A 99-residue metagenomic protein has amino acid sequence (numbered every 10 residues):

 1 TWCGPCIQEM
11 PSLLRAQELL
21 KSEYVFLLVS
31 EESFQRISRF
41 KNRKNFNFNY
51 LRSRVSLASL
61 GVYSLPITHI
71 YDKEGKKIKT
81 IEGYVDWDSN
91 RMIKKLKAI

Functional and structural regions predicted by a protein language model:
T1-R15: Conserved redox-active cysteine motifs that mediate thiol-disulfide chemistry, especially di-cysteine Cys-X(1-2)-Cys
T1-W2, S33, S64: Short pre-active-site segment immediately N-terminal to redox-active cysteine/selenocysteine motifs in thiol-based
G4-I7, L27, E31, D86: Soluble non-cytosolic domains of exported or imported proteins
I7, E23, G61-S64: Conserved functional loop/turn residues at catalytic and ligand-binding sites
L14, K95-I99: Proteins that catalyze or organize thiol-disulfide redox chemistry and the adjacent proteostasis machinery handling
A16-S53: Conserved segment of the thioredoxin-like fold in thiol-based oxidoreductases
N42-F46, R52-K95: Thiol/disulfide oxidoreductase modules built on the thioredoxin-like
